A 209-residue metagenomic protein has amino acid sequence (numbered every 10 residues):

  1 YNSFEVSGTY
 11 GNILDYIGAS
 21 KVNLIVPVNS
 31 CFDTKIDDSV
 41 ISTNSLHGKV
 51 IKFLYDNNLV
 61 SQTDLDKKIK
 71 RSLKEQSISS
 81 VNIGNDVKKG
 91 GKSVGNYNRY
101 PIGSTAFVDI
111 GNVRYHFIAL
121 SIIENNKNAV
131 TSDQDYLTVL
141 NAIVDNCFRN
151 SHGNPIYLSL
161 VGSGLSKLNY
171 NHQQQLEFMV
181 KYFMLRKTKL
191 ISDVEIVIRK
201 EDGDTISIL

Functional and structural regions predicted by a protein language model:
Y1-L209: Macrodomain-like recognition of ADP-ribose-binding/processing modules
